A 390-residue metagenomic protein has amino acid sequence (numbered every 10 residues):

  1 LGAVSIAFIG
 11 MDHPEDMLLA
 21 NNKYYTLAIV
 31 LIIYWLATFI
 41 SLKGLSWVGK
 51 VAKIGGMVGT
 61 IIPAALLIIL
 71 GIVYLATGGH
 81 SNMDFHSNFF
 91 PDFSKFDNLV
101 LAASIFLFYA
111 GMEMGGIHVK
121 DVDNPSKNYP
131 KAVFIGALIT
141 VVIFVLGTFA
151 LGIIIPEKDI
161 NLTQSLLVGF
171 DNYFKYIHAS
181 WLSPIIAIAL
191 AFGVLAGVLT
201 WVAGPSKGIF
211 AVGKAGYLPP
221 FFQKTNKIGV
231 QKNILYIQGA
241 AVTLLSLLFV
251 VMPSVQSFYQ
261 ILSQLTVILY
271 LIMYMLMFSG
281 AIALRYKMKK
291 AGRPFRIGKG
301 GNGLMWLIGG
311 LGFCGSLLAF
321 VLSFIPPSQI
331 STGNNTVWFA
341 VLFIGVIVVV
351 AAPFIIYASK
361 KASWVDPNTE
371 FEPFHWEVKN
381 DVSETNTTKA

Functional and structural regions predicted by a protein language model:
G2-M11, A132-L199, L218-T266: TM-loop-TM module centered on a large, flexible mid-protein loop between adjacent transmembrane helices in multi-pass
F8-Y25, I54-A187: Helix-loop-helix junctions that connect adjacent transmembrane segments in multi-pass membrane transporters
N22-Y25, A37, V51-I54, K224-I228 (+2 more regions): C-terminal membrane-solvent junction of multi-pass transporters and transport-like membrane proteins
Y25-T77, A110, V133-I139, S263 (+3 more regions): Membrane-interface loop-to-helix entry segments
K43-I54, M112-G147, S206-I209, G213-I228 (+2 more regions): Hydrophobic, small-residue-rich membrane helices and short re-entrant helix-turn-helix hairpins that build
Y109, M114-V122, S180-P220, I228 (+3 more regions): Membrane-helix boundary/coupling elements in multi-pass transport proteins
A241-P253, G315-T332: Alpha-helical transmembrane segments and their membrane-interface junctions in multi-pass membrane proteins
F278-L307, P326-A390: Terminal cytosolic tails of multi-pass membrane transporters, especially the segment immediately following the final
